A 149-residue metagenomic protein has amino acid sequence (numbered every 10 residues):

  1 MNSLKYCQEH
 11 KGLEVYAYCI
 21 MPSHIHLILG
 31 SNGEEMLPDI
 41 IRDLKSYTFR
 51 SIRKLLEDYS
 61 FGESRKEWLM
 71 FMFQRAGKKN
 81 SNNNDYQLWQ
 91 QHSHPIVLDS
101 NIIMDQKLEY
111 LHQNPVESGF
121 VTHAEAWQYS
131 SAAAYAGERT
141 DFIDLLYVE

Functional and structural regions predicted by a protein language model:
M1-E149: Short catalytic/metal-binding and nucleic-acid-binding patches
